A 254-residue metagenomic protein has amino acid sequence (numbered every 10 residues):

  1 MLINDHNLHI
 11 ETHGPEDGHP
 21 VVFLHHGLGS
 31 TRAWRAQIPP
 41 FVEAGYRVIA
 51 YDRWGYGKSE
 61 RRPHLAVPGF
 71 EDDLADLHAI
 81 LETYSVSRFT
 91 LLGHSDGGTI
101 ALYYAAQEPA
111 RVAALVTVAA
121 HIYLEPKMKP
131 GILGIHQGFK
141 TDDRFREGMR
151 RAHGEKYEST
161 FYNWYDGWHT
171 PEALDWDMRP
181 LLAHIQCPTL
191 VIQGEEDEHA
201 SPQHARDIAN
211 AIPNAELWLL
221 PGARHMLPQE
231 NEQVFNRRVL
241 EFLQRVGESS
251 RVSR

Functional and structural regions predicted by a protein language model:
E11-E60: Conserved HGGG/HGGXW glycine-rich cap/lid loop of the alpha/beta-hydrolase fold
E43, A50-L92: Active-site loop/oxyanion-hole signature of alpha/beta-hydrolase fold enzymes
T99-Q107, R111-R144: Flexible "cap/lid" loop of the alpha/beta hydrolase fold
Y165-L181: Active-site nucleophile elbow and catalytic-triad environment of alpha/beta-hydrolase enzymes
I185, V191-Q193: Short beta-strand/loop motif that positions the catalytic acidic residue of the alpha/beta-hydrolase fold
C187, S201-N210: Short alpha-helix in the alpha/beta-hydrolase fold that links the catalytic acid
E196-A200, H225: Acidic catalytic loop of the alpha/beta-hydrolase fold
E216, G222-R254: Catalytic active-site module of serine/aspartate enzymes centered on a nucleophile-bearing elbow/loop
